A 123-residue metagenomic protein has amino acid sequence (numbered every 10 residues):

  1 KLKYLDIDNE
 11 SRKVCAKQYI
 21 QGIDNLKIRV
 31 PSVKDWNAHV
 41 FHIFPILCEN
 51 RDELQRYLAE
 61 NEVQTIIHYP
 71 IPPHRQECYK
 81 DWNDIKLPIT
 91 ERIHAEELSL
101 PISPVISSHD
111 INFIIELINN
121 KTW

Functional and structural regions predicted by a protein language model:
K1-W123: PLP-dependent aminotransferase class I/II
